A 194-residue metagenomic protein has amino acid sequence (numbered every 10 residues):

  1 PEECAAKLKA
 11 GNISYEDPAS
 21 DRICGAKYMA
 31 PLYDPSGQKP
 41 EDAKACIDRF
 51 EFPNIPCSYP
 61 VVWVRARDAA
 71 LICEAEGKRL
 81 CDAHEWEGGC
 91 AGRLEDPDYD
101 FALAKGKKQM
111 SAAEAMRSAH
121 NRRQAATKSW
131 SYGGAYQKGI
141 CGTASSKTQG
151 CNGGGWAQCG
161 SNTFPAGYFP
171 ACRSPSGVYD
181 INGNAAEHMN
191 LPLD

Functional and structural regions predicted by a protein language model:
P1-A115, R122-A125, C151-N152: Extended beta-strand/loop cores of jelly-roll/beta-sandwich
R79-D194: Functional-site microenvironments in short loops/helix caps that host divalent-cation chemistry
